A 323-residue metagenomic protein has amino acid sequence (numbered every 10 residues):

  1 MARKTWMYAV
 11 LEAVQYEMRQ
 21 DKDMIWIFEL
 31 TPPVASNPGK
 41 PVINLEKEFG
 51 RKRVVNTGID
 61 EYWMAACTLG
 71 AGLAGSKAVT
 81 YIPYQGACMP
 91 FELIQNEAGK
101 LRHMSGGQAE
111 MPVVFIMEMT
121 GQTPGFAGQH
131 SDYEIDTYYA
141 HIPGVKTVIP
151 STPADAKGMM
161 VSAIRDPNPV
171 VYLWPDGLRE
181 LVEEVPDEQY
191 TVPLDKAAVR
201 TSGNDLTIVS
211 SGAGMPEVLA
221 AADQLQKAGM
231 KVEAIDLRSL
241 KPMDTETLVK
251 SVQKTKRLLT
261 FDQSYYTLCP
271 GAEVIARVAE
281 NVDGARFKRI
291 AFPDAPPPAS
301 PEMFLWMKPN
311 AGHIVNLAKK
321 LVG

Functional and structural regions predicted by a protein language model:
M1-P169, L173, L178, L305-W306: Thiamine diphosphate
T31-P32, P38-E48, A109-M111, M117 (+2 more regions): Thiamine diphosphate
